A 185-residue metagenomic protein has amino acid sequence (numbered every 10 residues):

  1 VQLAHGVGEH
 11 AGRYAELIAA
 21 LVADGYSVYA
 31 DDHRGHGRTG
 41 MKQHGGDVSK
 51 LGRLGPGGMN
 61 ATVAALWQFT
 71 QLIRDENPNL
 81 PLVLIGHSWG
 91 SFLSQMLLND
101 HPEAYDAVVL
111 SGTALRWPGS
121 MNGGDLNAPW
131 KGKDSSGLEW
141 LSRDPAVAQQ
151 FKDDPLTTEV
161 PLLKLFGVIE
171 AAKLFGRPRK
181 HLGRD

Functional and structural regions predicted by a protein language model:
H5-E9, S88: Active-site glycine-rich loops that stabilize anionic/oxyanionic intermediates across multiple enzyme folds
A11-R13, I18-V48: Conserved alpha/beta-hydrolase
L51-D75: Alpha/beta-hydrolase active-site loop
N77-S88: Alpha/beta-hydrolase fold nucleophile elbow
S91-P102: Short glycine-enriched nucleophile-adjacent loop and the immediately C-terminal alpha-helix near the catalytic center
V109-P118: Active-site nucleophile loop of the alpha/beta-hydrolase fold
S142-D185: Serine-hydrolase catalytic core
